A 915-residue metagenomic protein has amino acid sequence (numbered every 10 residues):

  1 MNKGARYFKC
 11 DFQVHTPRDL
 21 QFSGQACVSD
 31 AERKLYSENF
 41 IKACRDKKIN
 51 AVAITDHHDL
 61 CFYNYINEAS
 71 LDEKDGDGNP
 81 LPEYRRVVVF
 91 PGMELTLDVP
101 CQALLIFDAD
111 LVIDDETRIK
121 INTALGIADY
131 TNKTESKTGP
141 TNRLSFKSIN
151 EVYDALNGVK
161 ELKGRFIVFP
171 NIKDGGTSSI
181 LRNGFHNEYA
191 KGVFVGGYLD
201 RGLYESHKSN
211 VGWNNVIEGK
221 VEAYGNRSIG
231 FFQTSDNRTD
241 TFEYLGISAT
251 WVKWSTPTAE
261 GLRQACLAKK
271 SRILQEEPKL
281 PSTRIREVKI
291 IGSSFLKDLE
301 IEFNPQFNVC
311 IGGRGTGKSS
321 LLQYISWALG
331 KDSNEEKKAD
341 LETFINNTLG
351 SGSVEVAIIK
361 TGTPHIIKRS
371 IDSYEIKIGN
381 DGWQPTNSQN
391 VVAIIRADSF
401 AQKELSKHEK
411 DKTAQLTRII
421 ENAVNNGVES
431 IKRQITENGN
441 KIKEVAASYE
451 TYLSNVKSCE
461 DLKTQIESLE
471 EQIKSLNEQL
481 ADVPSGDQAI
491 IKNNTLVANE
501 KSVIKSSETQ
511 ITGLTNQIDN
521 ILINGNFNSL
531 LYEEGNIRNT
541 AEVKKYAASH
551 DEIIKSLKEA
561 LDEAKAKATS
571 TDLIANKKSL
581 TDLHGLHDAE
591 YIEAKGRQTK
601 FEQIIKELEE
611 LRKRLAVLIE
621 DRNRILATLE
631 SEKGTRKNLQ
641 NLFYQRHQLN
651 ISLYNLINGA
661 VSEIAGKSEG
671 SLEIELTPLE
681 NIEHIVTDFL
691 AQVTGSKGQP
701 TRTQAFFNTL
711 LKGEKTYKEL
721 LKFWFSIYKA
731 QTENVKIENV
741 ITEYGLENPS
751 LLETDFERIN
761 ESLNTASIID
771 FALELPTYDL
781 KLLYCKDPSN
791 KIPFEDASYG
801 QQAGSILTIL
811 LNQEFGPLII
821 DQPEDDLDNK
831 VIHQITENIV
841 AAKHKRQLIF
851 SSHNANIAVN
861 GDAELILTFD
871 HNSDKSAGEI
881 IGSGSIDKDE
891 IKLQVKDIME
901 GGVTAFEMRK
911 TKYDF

Functional and structural regions predicted by a protein language model:
M1-I49, C61-P80, Y84-F90, T96-I113 (+1 more regions): Charged catalytic cores and adjacent phosphate/nucleic-acid-binding surfaces used for phosphate/nucleic-acid chemistry
V52-T55, A109, N304-L341, Q802-N812 (+1 more regions): Phosphate-binding glycine-rich loops of NTP-binding sites
R165, F815-P817, H844-I849: Loop/turn-to-beta-strand initiation segments
E302, I311-G317, A401, K781-T808 (+1 more regions): Conserved ABC ATPase signature
I345-S399: Nucleotide-state sensing region of NTPase/ATPase domains
D372, G382-V392, I832-F915: C-terminal lobe/lid and adjacent interdomain/linker elements of RecA-like ASCE P-loop ATPase modules
N380-K457: Extended, charged alpha-helical "arm/stalk" segments used for dimerization and assembly in large NTPase-driven machines
C459, Q465-K791, D796, I806 (+1 more regions): Extended, charged coiled-coil "arm/hinge" scaffolds of SMC/Rad50-like chromosome-maintenance ATPases and other large
